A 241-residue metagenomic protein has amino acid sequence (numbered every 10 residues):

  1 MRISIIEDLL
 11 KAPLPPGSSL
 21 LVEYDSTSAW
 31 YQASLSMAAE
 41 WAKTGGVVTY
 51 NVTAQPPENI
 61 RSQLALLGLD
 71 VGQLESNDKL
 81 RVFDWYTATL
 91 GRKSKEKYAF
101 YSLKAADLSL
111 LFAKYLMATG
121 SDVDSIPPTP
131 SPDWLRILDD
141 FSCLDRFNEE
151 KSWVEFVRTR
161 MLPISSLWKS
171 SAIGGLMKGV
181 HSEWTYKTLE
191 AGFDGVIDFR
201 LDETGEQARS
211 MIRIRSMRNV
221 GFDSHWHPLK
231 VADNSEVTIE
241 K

Functional and structural regions predicted by a protein language model:
M1-E58: Glycine-rich P-loop/Walker A and Walker A-like loops and their local beta1-loop-alpha1 context in P-loop NTPases
S26-A29, P56-P57, T89-L90, S142-S152 (+1 more regions): Short acidic, S/G/P-rich loop/turn micro-motifs used as interaction or catalytic elements
M37-W41, F156-L167: Catalytic-core regions built around general acid/base machinery
T44, V52-D78: N-terminal phosphate/diphosphate-binding loop that engages ATP/GTP or pyrophosphate donors across diverse enzyme folds
V47, D78-K79, P130-L135, L167-G175: Loop/turn-to-beta-strand initiation segments
L66-Y101: Long, charge-dense
T89-L162: Phosphate-binding/switch loop-helix module in NTP-utilizing enzymes
S170-S171, G175-E236: Phosphate-binding/switch region of NTP-binding enzymes
